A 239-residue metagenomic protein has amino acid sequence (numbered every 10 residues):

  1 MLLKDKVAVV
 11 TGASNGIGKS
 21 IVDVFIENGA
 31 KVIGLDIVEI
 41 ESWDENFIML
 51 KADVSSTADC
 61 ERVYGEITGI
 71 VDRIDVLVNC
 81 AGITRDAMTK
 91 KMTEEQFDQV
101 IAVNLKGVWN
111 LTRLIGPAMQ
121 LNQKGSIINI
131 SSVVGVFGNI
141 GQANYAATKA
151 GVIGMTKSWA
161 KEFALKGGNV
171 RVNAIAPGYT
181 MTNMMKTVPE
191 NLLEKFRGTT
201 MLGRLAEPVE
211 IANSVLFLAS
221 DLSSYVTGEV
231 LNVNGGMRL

Functional and structural regions predicted by a protein language model:
V7, S14-N15: Conserved glycine-rich cofactor-binding loop
M88-T89, T93-I101, M185, F196: Substrate-binding pocket helix/loop in short-chain dehydrogenase/reductase
T112, T148, T156: Active-site helix of classical SDR
P117, K161-L165, S224: Alpha-helical segment proximal to the catalytic Tyr-Lys
S132: Residue(s) in the substrate-gating loop at a strand-loop-helix junction that position the organic substrate next
A164-R171, V226-G228: Short, small/polar-rich loop/turn modules that mediate ligand/substrate recognition or access, typified
A174, R197-L222, V226, G235: C-terminal helical subdomain
